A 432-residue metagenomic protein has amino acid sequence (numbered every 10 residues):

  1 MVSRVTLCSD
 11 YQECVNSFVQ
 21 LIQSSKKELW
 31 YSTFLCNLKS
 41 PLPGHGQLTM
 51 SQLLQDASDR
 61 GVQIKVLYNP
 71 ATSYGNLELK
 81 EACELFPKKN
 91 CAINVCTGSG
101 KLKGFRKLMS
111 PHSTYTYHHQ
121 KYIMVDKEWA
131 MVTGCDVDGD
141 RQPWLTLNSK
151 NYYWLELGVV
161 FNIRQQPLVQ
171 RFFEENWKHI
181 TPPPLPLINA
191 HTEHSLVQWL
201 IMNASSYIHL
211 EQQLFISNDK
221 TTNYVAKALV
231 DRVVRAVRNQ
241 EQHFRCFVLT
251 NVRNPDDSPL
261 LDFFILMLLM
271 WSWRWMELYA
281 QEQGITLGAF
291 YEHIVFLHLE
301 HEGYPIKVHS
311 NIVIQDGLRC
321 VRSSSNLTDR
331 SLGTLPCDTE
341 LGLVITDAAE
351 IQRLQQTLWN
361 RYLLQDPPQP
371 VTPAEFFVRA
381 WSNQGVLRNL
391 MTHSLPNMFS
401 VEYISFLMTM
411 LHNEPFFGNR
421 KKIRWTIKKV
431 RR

Functional and structural regions predicted by a protein language model:
M1-E28, N37-M202, Q242, L249-D316 (+1 more regions): HKD-type phospholipase D/PLD-like phosphodiesterase module
Y31, V66, L210, V248 (+1 more regions): Structural beta-sheet core signal
Y31-L38, L210-F215: Short acidic, glycine-rich surface-loop motifs adjacent to enzyme active sites
M50, V225-V230, C246: Extended, hydrophobic alpha-helical segments in both membrane/secreted and soluble proteins
S58, V233, V237: Gly/Ala-rich phosphate-binding loop of Rossmann-like dinucleotide-binding domains, activating on the conserved
G61, E241-H243, W381-V386: Glycine-centered short loops/turns at secondary-structure junctions
C135, N254, L260-D262, M267-R274 (+1 more regions): Long, C-terminal catalytic modules of enzymes
E193-Y207, L214-I216, K227-V234: Long hydrophobic segments that form regular secondary structure
